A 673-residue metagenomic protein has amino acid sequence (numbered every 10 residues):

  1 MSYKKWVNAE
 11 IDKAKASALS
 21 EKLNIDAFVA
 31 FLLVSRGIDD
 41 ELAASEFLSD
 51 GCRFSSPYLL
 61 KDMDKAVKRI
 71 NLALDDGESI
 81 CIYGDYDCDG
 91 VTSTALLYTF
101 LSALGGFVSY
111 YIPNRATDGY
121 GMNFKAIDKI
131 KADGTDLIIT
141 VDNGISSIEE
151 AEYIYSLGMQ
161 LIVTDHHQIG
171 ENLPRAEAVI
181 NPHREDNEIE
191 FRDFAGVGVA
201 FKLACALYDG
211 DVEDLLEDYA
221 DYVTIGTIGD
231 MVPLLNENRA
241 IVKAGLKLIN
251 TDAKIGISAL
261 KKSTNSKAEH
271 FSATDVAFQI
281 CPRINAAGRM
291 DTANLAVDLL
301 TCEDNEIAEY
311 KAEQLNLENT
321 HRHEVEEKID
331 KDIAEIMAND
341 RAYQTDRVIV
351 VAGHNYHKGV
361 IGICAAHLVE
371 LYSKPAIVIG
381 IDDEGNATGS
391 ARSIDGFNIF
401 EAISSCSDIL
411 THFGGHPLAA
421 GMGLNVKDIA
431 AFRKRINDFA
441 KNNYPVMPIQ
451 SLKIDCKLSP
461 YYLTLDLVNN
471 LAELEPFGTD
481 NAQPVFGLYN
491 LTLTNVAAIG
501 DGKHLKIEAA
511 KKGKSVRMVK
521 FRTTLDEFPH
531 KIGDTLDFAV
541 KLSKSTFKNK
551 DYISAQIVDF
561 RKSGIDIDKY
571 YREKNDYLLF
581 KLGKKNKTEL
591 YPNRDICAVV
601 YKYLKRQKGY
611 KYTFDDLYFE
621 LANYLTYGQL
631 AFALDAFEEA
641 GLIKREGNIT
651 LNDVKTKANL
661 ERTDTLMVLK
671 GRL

Functional and structural regions predicted by a protein language model:
S2-Y3, A9-L137, L157-G158, Y208-I429 (+1 more regions): Hydrophobic helix-and-loop "lid/oligomerization" segment in the mid-to-C-terminal part of catalytic domains
C88, A116, G144-I145, H167-I169 (+2 more regions): Conserved nucleotide-binding/hydrolysis micro-motifs of P-loop NTPases
C88-G90, R115-Y120, Q168-G170, N187 (+1 more regions): Short, small-residue-enriched loops and turns at beta-alpha junctions that line or gate enzyme active sites
L96, P174-I228: Short alpha-helices
S102, R239-I336, E370, R392-T411 (+1 more regions): Acidic, two-metal ion nucleic-acid-processing modules in DNA metabolism proteins
I127, A151-E152, L634: Short amphipathic alpha-helical segments and helix-helix/interface helices
G134, V141-F194: Histidine/acidic-residue-rich, glycine-tolerant segments that coordinate divalent metal ions
